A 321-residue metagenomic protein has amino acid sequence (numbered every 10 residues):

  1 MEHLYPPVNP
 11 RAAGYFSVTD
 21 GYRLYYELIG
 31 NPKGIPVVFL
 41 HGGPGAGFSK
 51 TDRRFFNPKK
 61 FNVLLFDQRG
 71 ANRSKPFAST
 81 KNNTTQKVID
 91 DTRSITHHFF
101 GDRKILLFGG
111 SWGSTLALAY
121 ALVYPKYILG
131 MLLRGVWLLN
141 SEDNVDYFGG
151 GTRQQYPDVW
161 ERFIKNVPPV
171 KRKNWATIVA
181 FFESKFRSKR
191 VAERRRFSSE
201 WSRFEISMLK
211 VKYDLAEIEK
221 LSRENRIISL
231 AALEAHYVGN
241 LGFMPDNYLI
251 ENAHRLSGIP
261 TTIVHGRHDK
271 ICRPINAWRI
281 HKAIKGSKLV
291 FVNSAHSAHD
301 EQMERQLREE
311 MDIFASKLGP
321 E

Functional and structural regions predicted by a protein language model:
P44-F55: The serine-hydrolase catalytic nucleophile loop
P58-P76: Conserved alpha/beta-hydrolase
K87-I105: Conserved acidic catalytic loop of the alpha/beta-hydrolase fold
R103-E142: Conserved hydrolase catalytic core segment
I128-A180: A catalytic-pocket lid/entrance helix-loop region that shapes and gates access to the active site across common
L256-S257, I263-H265: Short beta-strand/loop motif that positions the catalytic acidic residue of the alpha/beta-hydrolase fold
K270-N276: Conserved alpha/beta-hydrolase "acid-adjacent" motif
S287-E321: Catalytic active-site module of serine/aspartate enzymes centered on a nucleophile-bearing elbow/loop
